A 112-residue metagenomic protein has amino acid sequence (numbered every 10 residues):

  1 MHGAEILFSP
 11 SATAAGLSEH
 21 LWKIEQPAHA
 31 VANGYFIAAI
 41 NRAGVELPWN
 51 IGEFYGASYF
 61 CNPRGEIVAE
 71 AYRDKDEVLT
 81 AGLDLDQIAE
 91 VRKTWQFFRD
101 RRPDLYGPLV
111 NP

Functional and structural regions predicted by a protein language model:
M1, I88-P112: Cysteine/selenocysteine-centered motifs that mediate thiol-based redox chemistry or coordinate metal-sulfur cofactors
M1-L79: CN hydrolase (nitrilase-like) catalytic-core segments centered on the catalytic cysteine and neighboring Lys/Glu
E25, L83, Y106-L109: Residue-level signal for alpha-helical context at structural boundaries
K75-K93: A short, polar/charged loop-to-alpha-helix boundary motif
